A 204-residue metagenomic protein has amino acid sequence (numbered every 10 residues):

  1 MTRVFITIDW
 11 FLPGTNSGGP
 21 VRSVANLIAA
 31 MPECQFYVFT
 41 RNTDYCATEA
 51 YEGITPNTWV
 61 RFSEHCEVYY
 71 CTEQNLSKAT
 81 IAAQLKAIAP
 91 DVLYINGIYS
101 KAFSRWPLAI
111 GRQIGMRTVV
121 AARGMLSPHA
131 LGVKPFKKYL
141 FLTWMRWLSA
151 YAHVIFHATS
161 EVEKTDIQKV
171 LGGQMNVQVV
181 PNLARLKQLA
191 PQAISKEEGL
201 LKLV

Functional and structural regions predicted by a protein language model:
M1-E52, V60: N-terminal subdomain of nucleotide-sugar transferases
M1-R3, K187-L203: Nucleotide-sugar donor-binding and catalytic loop/hinge architecture of NDP-sugar-dependent glycosyltransferases
R3-V4, V92, L108-P128, I155-H157: Active-site proximal beta-strand in glycosyltransferases
L12-P13, K101-A102, M116-F136, A152: A short, histidine- and acid-enriched strand-loop-helix "catalytic/donor-clamping" loop that lines the nucleotide-sugar
Y37-V92: A conserved catalytic-core segment of Leloir-type glycosyltransferases
A82-F103, I114-V119: Short N-terminal targeting/anchoring amphipathic segment
K138-F156: Membrane-proximal helix-turn-helix segments that form the acceptor-binding/catalytic region of lipid-linked
V162, L183: Carbohydrate-associated surface elements
